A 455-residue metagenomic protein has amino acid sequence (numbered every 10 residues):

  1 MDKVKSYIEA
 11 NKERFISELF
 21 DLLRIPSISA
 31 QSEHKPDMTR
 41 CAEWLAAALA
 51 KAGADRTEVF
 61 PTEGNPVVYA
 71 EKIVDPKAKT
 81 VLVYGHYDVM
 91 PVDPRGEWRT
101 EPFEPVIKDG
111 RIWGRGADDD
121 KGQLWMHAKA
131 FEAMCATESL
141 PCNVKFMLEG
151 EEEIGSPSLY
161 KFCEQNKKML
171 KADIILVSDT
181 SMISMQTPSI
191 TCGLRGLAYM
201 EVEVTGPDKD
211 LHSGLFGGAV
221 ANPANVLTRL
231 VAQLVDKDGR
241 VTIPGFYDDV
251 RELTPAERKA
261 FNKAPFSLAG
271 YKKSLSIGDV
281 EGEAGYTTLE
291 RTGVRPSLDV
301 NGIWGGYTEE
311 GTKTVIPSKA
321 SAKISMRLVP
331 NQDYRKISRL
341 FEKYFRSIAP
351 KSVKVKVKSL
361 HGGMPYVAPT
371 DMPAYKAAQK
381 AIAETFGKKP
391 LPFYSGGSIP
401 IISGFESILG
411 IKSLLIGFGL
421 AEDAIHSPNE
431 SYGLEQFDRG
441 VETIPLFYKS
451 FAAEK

Functional and structural regions predicted by a protein language model:
M1-R95, K319, K323, K336: N-terminal helical capping/dimerization or prosegment-like subdomains of hydrolases acting on amide or phosphate bonds
K51, S184-M185, T242-K319, P330-K343 (+2 more regions): An extended, acidic, His-containing surface patch that forms the Zn2+-binding/catalytic region of metallohydrolases
A78-K145, R439: Active-site metal-coordination/substrate-binding segment of hydrolases, especially metallo-dependent peptidases
Y87-V89, R111, M147-G155, S178-M182 (+3 more regions): Acidic, glycine-rich active-site loops and adjacent beta-strand->loop/helix elements that engage anionic groups
D118, D208, S325-D333, G363: A generic structural motif
D118-G193, K455: Acidic/histidine-rich catalytic neighborhood of metal-dependent amide-processing enzymes
S189-T205, L414-G419: Flexible glycine/proline-rich, aromatic-decorated loop/lid segments
G217-D238: A short core secondary-structure module
